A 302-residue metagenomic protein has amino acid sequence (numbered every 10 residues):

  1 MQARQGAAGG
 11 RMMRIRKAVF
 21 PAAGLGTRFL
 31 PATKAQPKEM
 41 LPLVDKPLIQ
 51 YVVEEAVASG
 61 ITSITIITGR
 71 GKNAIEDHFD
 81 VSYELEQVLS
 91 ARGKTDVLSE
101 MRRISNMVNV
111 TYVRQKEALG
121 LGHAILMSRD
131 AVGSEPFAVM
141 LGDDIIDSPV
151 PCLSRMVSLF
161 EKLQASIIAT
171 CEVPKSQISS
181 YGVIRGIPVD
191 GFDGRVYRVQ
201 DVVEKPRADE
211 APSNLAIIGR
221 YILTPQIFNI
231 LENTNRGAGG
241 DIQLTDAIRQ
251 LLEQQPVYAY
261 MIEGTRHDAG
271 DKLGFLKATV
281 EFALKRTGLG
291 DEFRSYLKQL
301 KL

Functional and structural regions predicted by a protein language model:
A3-R4, A8-F20, R28, K46-V139 (+1 more regions): Conserved N-terminal catalytic core of the sugar/cofactor nucleotidyltransferase
G10-M13, R195-R198, P212-L302: Conserved alpha/beta core of the MobA/IspD/sugar-nucleotide pyrophosphorylase nucleotidyltransferase superfamily
L25, D144: Active-site metal-binding loops of divalent metal-dependent hydrolases
A35-Q50: Short catalytic helix/loop segments, enriched in acidic residues and glycine and frequently bearing histidine
A58, D80, E84, D130-G133 (+6 more regions): Generic secondary-structure signature for well-ordered alpha-helical cores
L98-N109, D190-V196, Q250-L252: Short, conserved catalytic or adaptor-binding loops enriched in Gly and charged residues
D147-N229, T234, A238: Conserved core of the sugar-phosphate nucleotidyltransferase
